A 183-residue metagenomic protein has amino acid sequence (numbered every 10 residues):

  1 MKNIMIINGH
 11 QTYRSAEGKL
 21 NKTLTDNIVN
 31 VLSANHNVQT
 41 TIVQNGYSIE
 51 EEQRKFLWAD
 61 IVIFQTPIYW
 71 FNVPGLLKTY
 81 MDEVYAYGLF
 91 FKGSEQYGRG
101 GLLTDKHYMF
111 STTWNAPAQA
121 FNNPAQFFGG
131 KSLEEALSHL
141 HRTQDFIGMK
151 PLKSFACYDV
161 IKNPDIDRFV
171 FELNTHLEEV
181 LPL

Functional and structural regions predicted by a protein language model:
M1-N35: N-terminal beta1-alpha1 ligand-phosphate binding loop
K2, L57, G75, M149-K150: Structured loop/turn residues at beta-strand edges in well-structured enzyme cores
M5-I7, Q39-T41, I63, M109-S111 (+1 more regions): Hydrophobic/aromatic beta-strand patches that form the interior of the parallel beta-sheet core in alpha/beta enzyme
H10-R14, N115-A118, Y158-I161: A short, flexible beta-alpha/helix-coil linker loop
N35-Y47, Y158: A short beta-strand-loop structural module common to alpha/beta enzyme folds
G46-R54, K162-F169: Structural motif
E50-L140: Helix-loop-strand module that forms the ligand-binding subsite of alpha/beta enzymes
F128, L133-L183: Glycine-rich phosphate/pyrophosphate-binding loop and the adjoining helix
